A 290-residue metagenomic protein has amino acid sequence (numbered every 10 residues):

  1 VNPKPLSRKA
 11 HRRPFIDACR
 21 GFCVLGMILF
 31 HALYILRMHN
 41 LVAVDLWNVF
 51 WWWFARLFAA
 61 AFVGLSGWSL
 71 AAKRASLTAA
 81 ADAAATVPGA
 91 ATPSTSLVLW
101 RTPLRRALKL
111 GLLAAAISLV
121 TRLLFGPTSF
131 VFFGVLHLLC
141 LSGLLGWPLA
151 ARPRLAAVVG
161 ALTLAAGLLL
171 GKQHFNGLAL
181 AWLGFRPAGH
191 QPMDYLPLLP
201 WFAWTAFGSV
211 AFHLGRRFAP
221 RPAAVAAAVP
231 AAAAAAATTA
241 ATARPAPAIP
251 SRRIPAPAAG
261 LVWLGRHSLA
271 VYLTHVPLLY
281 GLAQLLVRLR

Functional and structural regions predicted by a protein language model:
V1-R290: Alpha-helical transmembrane segments and their immediate juxtamembrane cytosolic regions
